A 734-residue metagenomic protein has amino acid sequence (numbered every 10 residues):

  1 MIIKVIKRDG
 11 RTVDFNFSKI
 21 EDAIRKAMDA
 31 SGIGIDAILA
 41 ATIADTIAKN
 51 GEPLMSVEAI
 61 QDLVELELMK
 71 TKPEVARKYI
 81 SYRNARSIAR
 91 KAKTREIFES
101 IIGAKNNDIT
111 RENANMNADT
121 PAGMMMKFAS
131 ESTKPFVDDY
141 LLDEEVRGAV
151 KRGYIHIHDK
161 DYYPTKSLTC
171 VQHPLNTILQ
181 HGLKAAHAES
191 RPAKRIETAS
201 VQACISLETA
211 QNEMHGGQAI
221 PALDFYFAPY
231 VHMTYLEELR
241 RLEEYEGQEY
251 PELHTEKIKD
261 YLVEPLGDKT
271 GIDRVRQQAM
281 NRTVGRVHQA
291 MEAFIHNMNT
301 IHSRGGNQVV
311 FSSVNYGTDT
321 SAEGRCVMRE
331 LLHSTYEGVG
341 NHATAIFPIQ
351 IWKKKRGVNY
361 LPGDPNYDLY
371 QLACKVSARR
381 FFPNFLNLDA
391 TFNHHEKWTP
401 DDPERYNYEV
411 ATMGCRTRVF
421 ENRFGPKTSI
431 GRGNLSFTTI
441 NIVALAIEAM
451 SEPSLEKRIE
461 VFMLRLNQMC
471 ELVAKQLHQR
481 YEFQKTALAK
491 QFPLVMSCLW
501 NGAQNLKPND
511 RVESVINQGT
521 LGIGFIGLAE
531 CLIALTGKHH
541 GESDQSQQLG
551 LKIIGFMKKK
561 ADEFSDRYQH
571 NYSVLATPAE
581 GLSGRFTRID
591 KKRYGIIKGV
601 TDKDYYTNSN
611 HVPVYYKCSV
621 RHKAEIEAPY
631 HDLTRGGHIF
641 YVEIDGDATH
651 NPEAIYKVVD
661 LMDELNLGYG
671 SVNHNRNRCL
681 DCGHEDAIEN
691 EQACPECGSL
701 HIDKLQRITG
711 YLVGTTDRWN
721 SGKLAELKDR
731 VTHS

Functional and structural regions predicted by a protein language model:
M1-I102, A725-V731: Charged, amphipathic alpha-helical regulatory modules used for macromolecular assembly or allosteric control
I3, D45-G51, S312-N315, E530-L532 (+2 more regions): Short, hydrophobic beta-strand segments
N16, M28, H684, G710-Y711: Conformational switch/transducer regions in large eukaryotic molecular machines and scaffolds
Y79-N84, N666-G668, N673-N675, D717-S734: Long, highly charged low-complexity segments enriched in Glu/Asp and Lys/Arg with interspersed Ser/Thr
E96-N517, K538-H539, S543-D703, D717: Conserved catalytic cores of very large enzyme subunits
L521-A534, G555: Contiguous, well-ordered alpha-helical segments that form the cores/surfaces of helical PPI scaffolds
E691, P695-S734: Long insertion/accessory domains within large nucleic-acid-processing enzymes
